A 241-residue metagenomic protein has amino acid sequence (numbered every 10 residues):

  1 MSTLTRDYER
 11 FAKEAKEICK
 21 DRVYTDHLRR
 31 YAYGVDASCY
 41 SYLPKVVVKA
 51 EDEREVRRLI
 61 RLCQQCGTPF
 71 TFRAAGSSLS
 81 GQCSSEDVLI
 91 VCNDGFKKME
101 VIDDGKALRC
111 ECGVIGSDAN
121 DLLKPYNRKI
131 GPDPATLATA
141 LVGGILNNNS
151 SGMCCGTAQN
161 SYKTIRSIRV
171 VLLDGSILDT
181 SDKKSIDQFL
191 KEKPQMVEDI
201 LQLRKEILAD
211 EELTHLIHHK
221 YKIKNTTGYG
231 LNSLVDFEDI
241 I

Functional and structural regions predicted by a protein language model:
E14-G34: Conserved oxyanion/phosphate-binding beta-strand-loop segments in alpha/beta enzyme cores
A15, A32, S38-F70, V88 (+2 more regions): N-terminal glycine-rich flavin-associated loop
L28, A74-S77, A135, K183: Short, ordered loop/turn segments at secondary-structure junctions
D36-C39, L79-S84: Short glycine-biased active-site loop of nucleotidyltransferases that positions the nucleotide triphosphate and helps
A37, K183-I241: Phosphate/pyrophosphate- and phosphate-bearing ligand-binding catalytic cores of soluble enzymes
G76-L79, I145-G152, E238-I241: Conserved phosphate/anionic-ligand binding catalytic regions in large, soluble enzymes, centered on
S78, L141, L172-L173: Short, acidic, Ser/Thr-enriched surface-loop or helix-capping motifs
L137-G143: Beta-rich nucleic-acid/ligand-interaction surfaces
